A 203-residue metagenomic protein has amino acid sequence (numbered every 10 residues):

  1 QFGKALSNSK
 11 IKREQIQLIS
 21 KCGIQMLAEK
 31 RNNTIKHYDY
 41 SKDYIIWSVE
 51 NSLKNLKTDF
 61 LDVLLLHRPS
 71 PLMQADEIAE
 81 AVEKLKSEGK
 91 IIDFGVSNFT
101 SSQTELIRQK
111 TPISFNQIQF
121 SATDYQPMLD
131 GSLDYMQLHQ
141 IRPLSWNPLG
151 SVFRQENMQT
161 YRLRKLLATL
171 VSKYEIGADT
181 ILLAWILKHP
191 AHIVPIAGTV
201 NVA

Functional and structural regions predicted by a protein language model:
Q1-K21, D59: N-terminal binding-site loop/beta-alpha segment at the start of enzyme catalytic domains that lines or forms
Q1-N8, R68-D76: Glycine-rich, proline-tolerant flexible connector loops at the mouths of alpha/beta enzymes
R13, T58-D59, G89, I113: Active-site acidic short loop of glycosyltransferases
M26-K30, L106: Short acidic/His/Gly/Ser-rich catalytic and metal-binding motifs that mark active-site loops of diverse hydrolases
K30-I46, H67: Active-site mouth loops of central-metabolism enzymes
K42-L53, L166-L167: Short, well-ordered amphipathic alpha-helical segments that serve as non-catalytic structural scaffolds within diverse
L53-L72: Active-site groove signature of glycoside hydrolases
P69-A203: Beta/alpha (TIM)-barrel catalytic core signal, keyed to glycine-rich beta->alpha loops juxtaposed to Asp/Glu that bind
